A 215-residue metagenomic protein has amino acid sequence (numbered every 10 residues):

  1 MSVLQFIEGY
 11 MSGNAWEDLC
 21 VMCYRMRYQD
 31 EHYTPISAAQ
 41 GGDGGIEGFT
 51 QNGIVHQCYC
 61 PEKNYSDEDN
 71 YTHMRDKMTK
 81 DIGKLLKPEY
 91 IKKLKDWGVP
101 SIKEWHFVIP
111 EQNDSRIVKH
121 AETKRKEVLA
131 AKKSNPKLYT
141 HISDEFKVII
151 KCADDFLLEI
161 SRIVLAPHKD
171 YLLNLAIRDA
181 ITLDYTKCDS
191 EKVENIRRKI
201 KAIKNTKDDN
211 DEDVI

Functional and structural regions predicted by a protein language model:
M1-S101: Short, surface-exposed loop/strand segments
M74, T79-I215: Acidic metal-coordinating catalytic centers involved in nucleic-acid phosphodiester chemistry
